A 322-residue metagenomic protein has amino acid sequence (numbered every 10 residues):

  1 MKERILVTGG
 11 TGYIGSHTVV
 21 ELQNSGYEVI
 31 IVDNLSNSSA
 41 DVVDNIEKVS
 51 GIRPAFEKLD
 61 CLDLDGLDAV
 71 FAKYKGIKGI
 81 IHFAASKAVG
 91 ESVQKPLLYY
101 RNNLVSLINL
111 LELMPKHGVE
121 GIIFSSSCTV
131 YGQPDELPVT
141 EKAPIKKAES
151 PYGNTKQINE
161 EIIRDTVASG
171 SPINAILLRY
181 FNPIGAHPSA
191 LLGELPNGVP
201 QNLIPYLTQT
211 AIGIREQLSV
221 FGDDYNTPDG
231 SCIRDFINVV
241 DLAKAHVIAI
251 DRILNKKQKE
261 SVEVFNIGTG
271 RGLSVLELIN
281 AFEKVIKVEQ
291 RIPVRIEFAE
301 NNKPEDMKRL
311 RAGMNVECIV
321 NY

Functional and structural regions predicted by a protein language model:
K2-G79, V199: N-terminal Rossmann/SDR dinucleotide-binding element
L62, Q94, N102, S150 (+6 more regions): Residue-level signal for the nucleotide or nucleotide-sugar donor/cofactor binding architecture
K78-I81, I123: N-terminal Rossmann-like NAD(P) cofactor-binding module of classical short-chain dehydrogenase/reductase
A84-K87, S126-S127: Conserved NAD(P)H cofactor-binding loop of Rossmann-fold oxidoreductase domains
Q94-L97, R101, V105-E112, K116 (+3 more regions): Catalytic helix-loop patch of NAD(P)-dependent Rossmann-fold dehydrogenases
Q209-K284: C-terminal substrate-binding subdomain of Rossmann-fold SDR/epimerase-dehydratase oxidoreductases
N280-Y322: Hydrophobic alpha-helical membrane-insertion signals
